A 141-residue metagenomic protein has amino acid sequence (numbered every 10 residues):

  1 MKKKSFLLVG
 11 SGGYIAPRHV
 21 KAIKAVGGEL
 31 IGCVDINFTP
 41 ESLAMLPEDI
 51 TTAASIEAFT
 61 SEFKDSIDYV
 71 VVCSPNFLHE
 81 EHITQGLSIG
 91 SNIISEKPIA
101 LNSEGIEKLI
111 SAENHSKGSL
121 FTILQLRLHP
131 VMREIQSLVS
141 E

Functional and structural regions predicted by a protein language model:
M1-E48: N-terminal Rossmann-like dinucleotide-binding module
G12, P75, P98, L124-R127: Structured beta->alpha junctions
Y14, F38-T39, F77-L78, L101 (+1 more regions): Short alpha-helical
H19, T51-I110: Beta-loop-alpha module in the N-terminal Rossmann-like domain of NAD(P)-dependent dehydrogenases, especially those
G32, Y69, S119: Short, Asp-centered acidic motifs that coordinate Mg2+ and/or phosphate in catalytic or ligand-binding sites
A100-E141: A contiguous active-site-proximal alpha/beta segment in oxidoreductase catalytic domains
